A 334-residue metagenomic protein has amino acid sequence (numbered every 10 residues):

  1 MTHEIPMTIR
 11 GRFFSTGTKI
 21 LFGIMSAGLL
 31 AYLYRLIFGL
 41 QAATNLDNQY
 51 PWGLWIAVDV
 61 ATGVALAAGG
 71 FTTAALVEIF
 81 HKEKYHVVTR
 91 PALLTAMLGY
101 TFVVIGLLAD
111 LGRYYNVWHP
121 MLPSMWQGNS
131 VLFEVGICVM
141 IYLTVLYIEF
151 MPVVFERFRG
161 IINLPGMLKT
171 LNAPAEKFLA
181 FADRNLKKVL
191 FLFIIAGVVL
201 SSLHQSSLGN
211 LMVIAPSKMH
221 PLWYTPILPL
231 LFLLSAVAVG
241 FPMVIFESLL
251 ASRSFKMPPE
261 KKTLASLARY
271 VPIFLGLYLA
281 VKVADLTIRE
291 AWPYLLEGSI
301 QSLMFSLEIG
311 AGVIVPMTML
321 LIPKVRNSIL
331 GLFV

Functional and structural regions predicted by a protein language model:
M1-G69: N-terminal signal-anchor module of multipass membrane proteins
T8-F14, F22-G28, K84, L122 (+2 more regions): Long, contiguous internal "core" modules enriched in hydrophobic/ aromatic residues
L36-N45, Y50-G53, V60-N172, L190-Q205: Transmembrane-helix bundle segments that line or gate the permeation/cavity pathway in multi-pass membrane proteins
V325-N327: Substrate-binding/catalytic groove segments of enzymes that remodel or degrade extracellular structural polymers
I329-V334: Central hydrophobic cores of alpha-helical transmembrane segments in multi-pass integral membrane proteins
